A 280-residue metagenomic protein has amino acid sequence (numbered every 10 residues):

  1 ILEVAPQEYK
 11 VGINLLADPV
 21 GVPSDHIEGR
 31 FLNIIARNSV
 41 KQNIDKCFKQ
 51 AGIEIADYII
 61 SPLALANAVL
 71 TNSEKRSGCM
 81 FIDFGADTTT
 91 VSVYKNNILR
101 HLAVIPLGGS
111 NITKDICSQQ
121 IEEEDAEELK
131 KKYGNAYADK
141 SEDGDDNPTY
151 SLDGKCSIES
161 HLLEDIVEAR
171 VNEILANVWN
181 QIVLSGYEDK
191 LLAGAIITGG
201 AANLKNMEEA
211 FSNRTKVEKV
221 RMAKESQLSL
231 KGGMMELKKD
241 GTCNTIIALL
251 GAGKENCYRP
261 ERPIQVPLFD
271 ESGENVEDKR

Functional and structural regions predicted by a protein language model:
I1-M80, A136-D146, S151-D153, S157-L163 (+2 more regions): Nucleotide/phosphate-binding catalytic cleft detector across ATP-hydrolyzing and phosphate-transferring enzymes
N33, N38-K46, L63, Y94-A176 (+4 more regions): Phosphate-binding glycine-rich/basic clefts of nucleotide- and phosphate-handling proteins, predominantly
F48, D83, I116, V178 (+2 more regions): Residue-level signature of catalytic and energy-coupling elements of molecular machines, predominantly ATP/GTP-dependent
Q50, Q119, K132, A136 (+4 more regions): Conserved, well-folded catalytic cores of nucleic-acid-processing and energy-transducing macromolecular machines
T71-S73, A202-R214: Short glycine/threonine-rich loop-to-helix capping motif typified by GTGT followed within a few residues by an Asp-Pro
N72-H101, I116: Gly/Thr-rich phosphate-binding beta-strand-loop-beta motif of the actin/hexokinase/Hsp70
A193-A202, A223-E225: Glycine-rich beta-strand-to-loop/alpha-helix junction loops that act as flexible
A223-E274: Glycine-rich phosphate-binding/hydrolytic loop that grips phosphoryl groups
